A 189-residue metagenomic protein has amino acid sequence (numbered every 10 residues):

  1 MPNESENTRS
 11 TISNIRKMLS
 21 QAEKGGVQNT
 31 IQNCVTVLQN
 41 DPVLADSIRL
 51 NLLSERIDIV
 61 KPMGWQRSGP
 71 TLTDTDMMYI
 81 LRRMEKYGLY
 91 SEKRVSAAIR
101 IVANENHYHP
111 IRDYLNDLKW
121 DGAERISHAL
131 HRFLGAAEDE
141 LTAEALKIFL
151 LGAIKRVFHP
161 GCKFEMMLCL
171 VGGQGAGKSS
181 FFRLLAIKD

Functional and structural regions predicted by a protein language model:
M1-R125, E140-E144: N-terminal nucleic-acid engagement/recognition segments and initiation subdomains in replication, restriction
I99-D189: P-loop NTPase catalytic core of nucleic-acid-dependent motor ATPases
